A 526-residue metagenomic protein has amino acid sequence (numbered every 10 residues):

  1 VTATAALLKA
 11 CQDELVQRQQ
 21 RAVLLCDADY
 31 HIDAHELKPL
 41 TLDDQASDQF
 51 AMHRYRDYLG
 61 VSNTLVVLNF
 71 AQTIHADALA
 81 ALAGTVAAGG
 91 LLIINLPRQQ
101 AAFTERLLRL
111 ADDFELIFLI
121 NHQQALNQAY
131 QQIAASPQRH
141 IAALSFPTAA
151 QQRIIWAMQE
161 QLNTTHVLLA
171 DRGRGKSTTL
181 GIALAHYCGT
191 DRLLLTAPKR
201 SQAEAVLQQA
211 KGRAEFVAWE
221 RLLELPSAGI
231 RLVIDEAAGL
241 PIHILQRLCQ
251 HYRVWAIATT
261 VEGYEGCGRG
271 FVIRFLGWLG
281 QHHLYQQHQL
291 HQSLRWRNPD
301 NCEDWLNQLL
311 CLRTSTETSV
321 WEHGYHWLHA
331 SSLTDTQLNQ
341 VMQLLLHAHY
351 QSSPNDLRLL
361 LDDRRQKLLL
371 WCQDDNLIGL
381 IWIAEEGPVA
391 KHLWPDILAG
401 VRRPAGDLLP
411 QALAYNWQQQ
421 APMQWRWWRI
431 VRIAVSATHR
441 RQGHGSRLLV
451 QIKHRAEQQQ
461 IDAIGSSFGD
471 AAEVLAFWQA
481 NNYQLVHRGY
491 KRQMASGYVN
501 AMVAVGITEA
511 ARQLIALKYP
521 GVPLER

Functional and structural regions predicted by a protein language model:
T2-H53, T165-G212: Conserved P-loop
A3-A10, A143-L162: N-terminal pre-P-loop "Q-motif" helix
D48-A81, G212-Q250: Conserved RecA-like ASCE ATPase "motif II neighborhood" in helicase/translocase motors
A81-A135, Q152, L180, L194-Q208 (+2 more regions): ASCE P-loop NTPase helicase motor core
T178-G181, R432-V435, R440-A456: Conserved acetyl-CoA-binding loop-helix of GNAT-fold acetyltransferases
R221-L223, R231, H243-Y350, P388-R426 (+1 more regions): Terminal substrate-recognition subdomain of acyl/acetyltransferases
H326-E386: Conserved helicase/translocase motor-coupling segment
N376-E385, Q411-Y415, R429, A434: Conserved beta-strand in the GNAT
